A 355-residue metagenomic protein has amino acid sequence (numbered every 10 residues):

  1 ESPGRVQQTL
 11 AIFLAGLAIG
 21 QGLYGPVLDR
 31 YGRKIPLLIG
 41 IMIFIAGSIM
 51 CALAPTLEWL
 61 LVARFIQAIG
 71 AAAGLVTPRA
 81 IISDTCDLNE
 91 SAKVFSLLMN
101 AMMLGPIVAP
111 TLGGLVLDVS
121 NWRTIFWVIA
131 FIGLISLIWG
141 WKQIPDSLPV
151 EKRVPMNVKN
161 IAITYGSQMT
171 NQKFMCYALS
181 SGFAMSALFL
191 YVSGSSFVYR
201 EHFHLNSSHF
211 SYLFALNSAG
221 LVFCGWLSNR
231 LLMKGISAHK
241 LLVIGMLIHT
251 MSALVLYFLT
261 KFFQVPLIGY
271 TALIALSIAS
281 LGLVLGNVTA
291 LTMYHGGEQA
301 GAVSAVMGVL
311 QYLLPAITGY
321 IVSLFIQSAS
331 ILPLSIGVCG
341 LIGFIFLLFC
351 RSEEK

Functional and structural regions predicted by a protein language model:
E1-I19: Extracellular/periplasmic helix-loop-helix junction of adjacent transmembrane segments in MFS-like secondary
A18-E58: Conserved MFS/SLC helix-loop-helix module at the cytosolic interface between two early adjacent transmembrane helices
G32, L53-W59, G70, D87 (+2 more regions): Helix-breaking motifs and short loop linkers at transmembrane-helix boundaries and internal kinks in secondary membrane
L57, A63-L104: Cytoplasmic helix-loop-helix junction between adjacent transmembrane helices in 12-TM secondary transporters
W59, L88, S96-K142, L148: Helix-loop-helix hairpin linking two adjacent transmembrane segments in secondary transporters
P145-Y177: Juxtamembrane intracellular "pre-TM" segments in multi-pass secondary transporters
K240-N287: C-terminal transmembrane helical hairpin of 12-TM major facilitator-type secondary transporters
T289-Q327, I336: A late C-terminal transmembrane helix in Major Facilitator Superfamily
